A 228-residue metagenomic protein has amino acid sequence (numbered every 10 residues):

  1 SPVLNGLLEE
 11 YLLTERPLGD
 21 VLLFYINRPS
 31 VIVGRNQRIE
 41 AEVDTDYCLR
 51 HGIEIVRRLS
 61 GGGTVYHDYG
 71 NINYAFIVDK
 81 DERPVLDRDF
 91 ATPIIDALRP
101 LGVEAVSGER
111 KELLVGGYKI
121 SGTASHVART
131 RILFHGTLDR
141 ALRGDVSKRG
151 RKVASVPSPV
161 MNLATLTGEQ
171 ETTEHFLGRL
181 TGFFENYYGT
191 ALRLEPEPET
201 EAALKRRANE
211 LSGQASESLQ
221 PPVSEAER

Functional and structural regions predicted by a protein language model:
S1-V85: N-terminal lobe of the biotin/lipoate ligase/transferase fold
Y11, T92-E104, K119-R228: Long, positively charged amphipathic alpha-helical accessory segments at protein N-termini or as interdomain linkers
F24, I55-R57, A105-E109, V115 (+1 more regions): General beta-strand structural signal in soluble alpha/beta enzymes
N27-P29, D68, E109, I132-F134 (+1 more regions): A generic structural signal for well-ordered coil/turn residues at beta-strand boundaries that shape enzyme active-site
R50, V115-G116: Structural motif
D68-G70, G116-K119: A short, glycine/Asx- and small/polar-enriched loop/turn that sits immediately N-terminal to a beta-strand
D68-K111: Contiguous, small/hydrophobic- and glycine-enriched helical/loop subdomains that border and often "cap" functional
